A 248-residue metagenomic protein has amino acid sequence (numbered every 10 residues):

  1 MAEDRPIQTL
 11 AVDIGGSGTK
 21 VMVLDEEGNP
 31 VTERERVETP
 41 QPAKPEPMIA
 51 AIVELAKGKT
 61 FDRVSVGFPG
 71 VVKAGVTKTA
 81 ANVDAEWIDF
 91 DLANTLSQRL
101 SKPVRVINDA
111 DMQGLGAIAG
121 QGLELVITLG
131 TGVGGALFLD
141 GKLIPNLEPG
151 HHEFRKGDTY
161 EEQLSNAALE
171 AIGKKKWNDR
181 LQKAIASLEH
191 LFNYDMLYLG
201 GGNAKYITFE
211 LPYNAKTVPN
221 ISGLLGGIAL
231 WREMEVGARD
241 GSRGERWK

Functional and structural regions predicted by a protein language model:
M1-P6, G237-K248: Basic/polar N-terminal segments that are highly enriched at the extreme N-terminus, encompassing both cleavable
A2-P47, K142-A171: Short glycine-rich, Thr/Ser-proximal phosphate-binding strand/loop in the N-terminal lobe of ATP-dependent enzymes
T9-D13, F61-S65, E124-T128, Y198: Short glycine-aspartate micro-motif
G18, L188-N220: Glycine-rich phosphate-binding loops at beta-strand->alpha-helix junctions
T19-V23, G70, L115, V133-L139 (+1 more regions): Short beta-strand scaffold segments in enzyme catalytic cores
E33, E38-K57, D62-S65, V71-L123 (+2 more regions): Glycine-rich phosphate-binding loop and adjoining helix at the ATP-binding site of ATP-dependent phosphoryl-transfer
F68, L129-T131, G201-G202: Short secondary-structure boundary segments
W177-H190: A short, acidic, amphipathic alpha-helical segment used as a generic capping/interface helix at domain edges
